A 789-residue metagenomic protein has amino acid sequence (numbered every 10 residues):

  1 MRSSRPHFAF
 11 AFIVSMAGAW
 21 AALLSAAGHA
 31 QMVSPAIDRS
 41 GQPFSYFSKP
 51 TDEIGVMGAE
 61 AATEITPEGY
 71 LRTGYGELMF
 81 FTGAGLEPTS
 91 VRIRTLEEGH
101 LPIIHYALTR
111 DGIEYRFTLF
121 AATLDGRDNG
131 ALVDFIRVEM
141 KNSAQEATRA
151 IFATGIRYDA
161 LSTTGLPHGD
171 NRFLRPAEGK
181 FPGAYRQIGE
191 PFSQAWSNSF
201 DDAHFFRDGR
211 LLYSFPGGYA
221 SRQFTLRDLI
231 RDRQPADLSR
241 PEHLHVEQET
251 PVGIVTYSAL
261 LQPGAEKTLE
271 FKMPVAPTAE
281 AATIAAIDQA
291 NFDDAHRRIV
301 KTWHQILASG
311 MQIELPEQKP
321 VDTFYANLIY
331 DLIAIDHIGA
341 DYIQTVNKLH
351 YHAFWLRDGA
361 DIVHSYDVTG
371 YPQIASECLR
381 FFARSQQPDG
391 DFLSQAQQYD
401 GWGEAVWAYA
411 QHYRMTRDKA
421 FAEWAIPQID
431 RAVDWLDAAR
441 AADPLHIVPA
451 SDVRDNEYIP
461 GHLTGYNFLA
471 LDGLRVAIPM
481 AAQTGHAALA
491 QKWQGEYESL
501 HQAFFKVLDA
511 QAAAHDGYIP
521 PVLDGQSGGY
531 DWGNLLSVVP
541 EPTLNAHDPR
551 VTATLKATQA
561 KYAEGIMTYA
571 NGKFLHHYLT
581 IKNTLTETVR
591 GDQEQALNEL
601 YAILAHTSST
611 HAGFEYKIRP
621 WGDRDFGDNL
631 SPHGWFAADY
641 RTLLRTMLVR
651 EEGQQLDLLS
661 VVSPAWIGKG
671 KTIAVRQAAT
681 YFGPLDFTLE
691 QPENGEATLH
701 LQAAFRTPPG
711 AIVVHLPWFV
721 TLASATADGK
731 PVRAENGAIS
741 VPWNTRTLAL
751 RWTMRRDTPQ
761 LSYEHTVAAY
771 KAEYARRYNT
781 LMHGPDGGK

Functional and structural regions predicted by a protein language model:
M1-W20: Bacterial N-terminal signal peptides that target proteins for export
I13, L23-L315, Q654-K789: Terminal accessory carbohydrate-recognition/targeting modules of carbohydrate-active enzymes
G74-L78, P102, I374, C378 (+6 more regions): Amphipathic, well-ordered alpha-helical segments in soluble domains
F205-R233, L307-I333, L356-R357, Q387 (+5 more regions): Active-site acid/base region of carbohydrate-active enzymes
P235, R240-P241, V246, T250-D288 (+4 more regions): The feature captures the catalytic groove of carbohydrate-active enzymes
S239-E249, Y330-Y342, A375-A383, A441-D452 (+3 more regions): Active-site-adjacent bridging/hinge elements
Q289-L349, A353: An acidic-aromatic substrate-binding cleft motif
L349-Y371, C378-P388, E423-D430, G461 (+4 more regions): Active-site core of glycosidic bond-cleaving carbohydrate-active enzymes
